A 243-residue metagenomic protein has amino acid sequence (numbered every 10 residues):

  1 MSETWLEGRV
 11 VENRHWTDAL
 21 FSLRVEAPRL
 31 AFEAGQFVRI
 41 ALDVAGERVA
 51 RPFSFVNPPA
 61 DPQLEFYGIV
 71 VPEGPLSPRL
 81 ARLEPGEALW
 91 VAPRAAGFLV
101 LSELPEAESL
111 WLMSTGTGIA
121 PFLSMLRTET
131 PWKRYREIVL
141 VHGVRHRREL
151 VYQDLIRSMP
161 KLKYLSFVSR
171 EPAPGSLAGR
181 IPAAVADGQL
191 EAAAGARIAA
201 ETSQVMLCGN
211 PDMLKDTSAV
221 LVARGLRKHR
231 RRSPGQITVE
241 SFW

Functional and structural regions predicted by a protein language model:
S2-E87: Ferredoxin-reductase
S2-L6, V141-W243: Reductase modules of NAD(P)H-dependent flavoproteins
G35, G118, N210: Short, conserved phosphate/pyrophosphate- and ester-handling motifs at nucleotide-, phospho-/glycolipid
D43-E47, P93-F98: Short, charged beta-turn/beta-strand-edge "cap" motif at the junction between a beta-strand and an adjacent loop
P52-P62, L101-M113: Short, compositionally biased
A107, T130-I138, L162: Conserved S-adenosyl-L-methionine
T115-P121: Ser/Thr-glycine-rich phosphate-binding loops at phosphate-binding pockets of nucleotides, nucleotide cofactors
P121-P131: Histidine-anchored nucleotide/phosphate-binding helix
